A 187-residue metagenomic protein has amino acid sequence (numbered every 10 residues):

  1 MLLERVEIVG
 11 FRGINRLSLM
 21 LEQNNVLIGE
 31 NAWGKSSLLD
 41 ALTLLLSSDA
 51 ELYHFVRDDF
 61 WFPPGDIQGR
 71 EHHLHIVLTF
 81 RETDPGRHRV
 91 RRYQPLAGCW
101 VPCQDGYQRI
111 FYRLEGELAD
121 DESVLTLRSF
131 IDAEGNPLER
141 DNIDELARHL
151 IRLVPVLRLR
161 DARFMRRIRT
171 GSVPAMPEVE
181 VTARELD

Functional and structural regions predicted by a protein language model:
M1-N15: N-terminal pre-Walker A segment at the start of P-loop NTPase domains
R5-E7, S18, H75-T79, F111-E115: Beta-strand secondary-structure signal
R16-E22: Phosphate-binding P-loop
L27: Hydrophobic anchor at the beta1->P-loop junction of P-loop NTPases
N31: The conserved Walker
K35: Conserved lysine of the Walker
D40-D105: Conserved P-loop NTP-binding catalytic core
H75, P85, R89-D187: Electropositive, glycine-dotted interaction segments that contact anionic polymers or phosphate-rich ligands
